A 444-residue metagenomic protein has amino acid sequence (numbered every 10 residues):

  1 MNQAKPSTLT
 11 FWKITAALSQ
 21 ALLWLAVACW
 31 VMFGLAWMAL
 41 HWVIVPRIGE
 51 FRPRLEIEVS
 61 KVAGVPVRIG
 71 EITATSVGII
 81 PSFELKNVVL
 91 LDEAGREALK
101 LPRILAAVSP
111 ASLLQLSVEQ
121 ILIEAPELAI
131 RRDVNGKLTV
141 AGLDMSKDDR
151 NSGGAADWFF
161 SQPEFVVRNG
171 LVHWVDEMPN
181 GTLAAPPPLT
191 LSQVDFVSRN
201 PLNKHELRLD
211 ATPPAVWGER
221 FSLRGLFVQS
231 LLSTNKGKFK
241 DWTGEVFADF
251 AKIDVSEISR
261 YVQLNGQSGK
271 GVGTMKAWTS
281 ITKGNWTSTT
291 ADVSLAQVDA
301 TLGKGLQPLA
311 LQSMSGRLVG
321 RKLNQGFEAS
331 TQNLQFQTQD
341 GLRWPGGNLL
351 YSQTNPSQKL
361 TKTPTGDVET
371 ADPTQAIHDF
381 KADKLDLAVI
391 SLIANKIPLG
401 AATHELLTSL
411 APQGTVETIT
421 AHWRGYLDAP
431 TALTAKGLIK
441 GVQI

Functional and structural regions predicted by a protein language model:
N2-A63, L128, L385: N-terminal type II signal-anchor transmembrane helix that functions as the membrane-insertion/stop-transfer segment
N2-K13, V65-P66, S82, N87-N200 (+7 more regions): Secondary-structure transition motifs
E58-K86: Short extracytoplasmic
V59, K252-E257: Short, proline-centered helix/strand-breaking motifs
V108-S112, L231, T279-K283, N355-S357 (+1 more regions): Outer-membrane beta-barrel proteins
I123, A248-F250, V293-L295, A382 (+1 more regions): Transmembrane beta-barrel strands of outer-membrane/channel proteins
G142-G181, V194, R199-P214, K276-K283 (+5 more regions): Solvent-exposed beta-strand/coil patches in large extracellular/periplasmic or lumenal scaffold regions
D241-A251, A291, H378-F380: Short coil-to-beta-strand
